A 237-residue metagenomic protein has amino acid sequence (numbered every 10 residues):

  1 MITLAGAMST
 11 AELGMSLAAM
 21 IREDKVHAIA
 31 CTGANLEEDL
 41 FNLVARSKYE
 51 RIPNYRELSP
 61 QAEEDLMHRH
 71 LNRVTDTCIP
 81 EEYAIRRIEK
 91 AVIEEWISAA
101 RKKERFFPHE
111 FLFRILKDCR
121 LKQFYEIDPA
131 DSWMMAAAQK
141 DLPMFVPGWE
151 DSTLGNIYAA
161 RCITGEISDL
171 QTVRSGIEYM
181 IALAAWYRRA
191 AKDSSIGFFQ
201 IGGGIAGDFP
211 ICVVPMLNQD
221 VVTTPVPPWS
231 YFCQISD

Functional and structural regions predicted by a protein language model:
M1-L4, S9-D237: Conserved catalytic alpha/beta core of Sir2/sirtuin-type deacylases, generalized to analogous enzyme cores that bind
